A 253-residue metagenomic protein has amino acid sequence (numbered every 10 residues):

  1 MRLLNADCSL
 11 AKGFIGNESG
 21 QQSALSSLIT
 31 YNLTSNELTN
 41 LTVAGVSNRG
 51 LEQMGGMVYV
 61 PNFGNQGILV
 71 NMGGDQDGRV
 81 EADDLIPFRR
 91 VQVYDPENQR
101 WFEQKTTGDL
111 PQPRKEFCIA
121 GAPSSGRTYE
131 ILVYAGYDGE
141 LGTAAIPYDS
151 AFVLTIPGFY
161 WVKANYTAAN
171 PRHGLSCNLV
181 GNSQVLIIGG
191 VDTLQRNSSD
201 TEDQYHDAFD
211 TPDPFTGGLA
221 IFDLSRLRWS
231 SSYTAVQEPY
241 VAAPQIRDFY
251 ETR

Functional and structural regions predicted by a protein language model:
M1-L10, E18-Y31, L41-Q76, L85 (+6 more regions): Conserved short beta-strand element of beta-propeller blades
A6-I15, G64, Q76-V80, G126-R127 (+3 more regions): Short glycine/acidic-enriched loop and turn motifs that connect beta-strands
G16-N36, A82-R100, A145-Y160, T201-R228: Beta-propeller blade signature
T39-L41, F102-Q104, V162-A164, S230: A structural motif specific to WD40 beta-propellers
S47-N48, R79-D84, E103, T107-L110 (+4 more regions): Juxtamembrane/interface segments of multi-pass membrane proteins
Y129-I131, L141-Y148, W161-K163, R196-N197: Extended hydrophobic-aromatic, low-complexity segments
D138-E140, W161, T167-R172, N182-V185 (+2 more regions): Short Gly/Pro-enriched loop/turn and capping motifs at secondary-structure junctions
